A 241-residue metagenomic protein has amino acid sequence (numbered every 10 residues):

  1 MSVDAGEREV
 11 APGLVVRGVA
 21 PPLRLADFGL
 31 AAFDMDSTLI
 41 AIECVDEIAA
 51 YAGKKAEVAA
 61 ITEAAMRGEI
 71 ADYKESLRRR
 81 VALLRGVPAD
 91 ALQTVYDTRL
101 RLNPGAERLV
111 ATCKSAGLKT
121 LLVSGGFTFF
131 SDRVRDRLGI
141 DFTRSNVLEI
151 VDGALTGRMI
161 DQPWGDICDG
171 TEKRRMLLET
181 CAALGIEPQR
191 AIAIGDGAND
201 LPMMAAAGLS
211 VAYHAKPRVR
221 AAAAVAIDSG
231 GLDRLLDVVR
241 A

Functional and structural regions predicted by a protein language model:
M1-V16: N-terminal accessory interaction module
S2-V3, T94-A241: C-terminal cap/substrate-recognition subdomain and adjoining C-terminal extension of metal-dependent phosphatase-like
G13-V151, G230: Alpha-helical substrate-recognition element adjacent to the catalytic core
